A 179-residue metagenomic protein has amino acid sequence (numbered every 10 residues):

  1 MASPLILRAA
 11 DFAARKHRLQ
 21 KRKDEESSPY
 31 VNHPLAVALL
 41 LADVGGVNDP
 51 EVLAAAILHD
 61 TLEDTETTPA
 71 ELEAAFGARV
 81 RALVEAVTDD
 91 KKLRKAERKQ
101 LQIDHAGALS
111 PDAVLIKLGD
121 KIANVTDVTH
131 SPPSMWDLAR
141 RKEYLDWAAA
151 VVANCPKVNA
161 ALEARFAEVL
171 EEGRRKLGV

Functional and structural regions predicted by a protein language model:
M1-V179: Active-site helical microenvironments for divalent-metal-assisted chemistry
